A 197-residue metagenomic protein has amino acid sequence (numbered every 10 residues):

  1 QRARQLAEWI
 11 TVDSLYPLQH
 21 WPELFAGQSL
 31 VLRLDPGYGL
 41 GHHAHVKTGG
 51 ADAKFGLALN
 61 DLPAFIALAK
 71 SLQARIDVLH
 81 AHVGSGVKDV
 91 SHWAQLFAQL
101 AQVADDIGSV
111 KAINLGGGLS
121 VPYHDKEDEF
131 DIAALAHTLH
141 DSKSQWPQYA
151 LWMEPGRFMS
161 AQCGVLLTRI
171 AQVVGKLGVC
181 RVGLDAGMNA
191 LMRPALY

Functional and structural regions predicted by a protein language model:
Q1-D125: Conserved alpha/beta-domain cores
S85-Y197: C-terminal active-site-proximal or functional interface alpha/beta core segments in diverse enzymes
